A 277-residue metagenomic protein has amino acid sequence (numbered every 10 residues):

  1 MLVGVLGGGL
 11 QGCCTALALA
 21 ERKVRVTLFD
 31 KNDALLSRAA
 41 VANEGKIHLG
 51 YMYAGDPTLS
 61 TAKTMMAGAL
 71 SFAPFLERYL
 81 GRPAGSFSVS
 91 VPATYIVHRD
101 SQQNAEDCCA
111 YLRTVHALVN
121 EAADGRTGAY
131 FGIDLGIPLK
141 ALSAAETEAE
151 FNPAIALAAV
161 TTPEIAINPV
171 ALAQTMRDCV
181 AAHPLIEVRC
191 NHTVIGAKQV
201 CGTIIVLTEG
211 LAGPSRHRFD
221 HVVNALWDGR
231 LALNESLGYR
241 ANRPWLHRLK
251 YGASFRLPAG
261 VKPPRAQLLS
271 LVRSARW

Functional and structural regions predicted by a protein language model:
L2-L28: N-terminal Rossmann-like FAD-binding beta1-loop-alpha1 element of flavoenzymes
L10, C14, S71, A171 (+1 more regions): Short amphipathic alpha-helical face segments that pack within enzyme cores and frequently flank/anchor catalytic
L17, E21, D178, A182 (+1 more regions): Short, well-ordered alpha-helices that flank and scaffold nucleotide-derived cofactor binding pockets
E21-V41: Glycine-rich FAD pyrophosphate-binding loop
L35-L36, G210-S270: Central helical "cap/lid" subdomain
G45-L142: Dinucleotide-binding Rossmann-like beta1-alpha1 core, especially the glycine-rich loop that anchors the ADP
A156-H221, A225, G229-L231: Helical element adjacent to the flavin cofactor pocket in flavoenzyme catalytic cores
L271-W277: An anion/pyrophosphate-binding glycine-rich loop and adjacent beta-alpha core in soluble alpha-beta enzymes
